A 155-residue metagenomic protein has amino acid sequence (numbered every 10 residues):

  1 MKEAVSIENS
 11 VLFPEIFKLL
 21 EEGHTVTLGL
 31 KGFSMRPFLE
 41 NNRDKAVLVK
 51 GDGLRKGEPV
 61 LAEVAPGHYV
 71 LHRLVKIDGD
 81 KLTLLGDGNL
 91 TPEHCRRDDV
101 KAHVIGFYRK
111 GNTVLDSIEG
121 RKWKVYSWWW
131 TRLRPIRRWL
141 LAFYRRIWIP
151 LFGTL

Functional and structural regions predicted by a protein language model:
M1-L155: Extended hydrophobic leader/signal-anchor segments used for secretion and membrane insertion
